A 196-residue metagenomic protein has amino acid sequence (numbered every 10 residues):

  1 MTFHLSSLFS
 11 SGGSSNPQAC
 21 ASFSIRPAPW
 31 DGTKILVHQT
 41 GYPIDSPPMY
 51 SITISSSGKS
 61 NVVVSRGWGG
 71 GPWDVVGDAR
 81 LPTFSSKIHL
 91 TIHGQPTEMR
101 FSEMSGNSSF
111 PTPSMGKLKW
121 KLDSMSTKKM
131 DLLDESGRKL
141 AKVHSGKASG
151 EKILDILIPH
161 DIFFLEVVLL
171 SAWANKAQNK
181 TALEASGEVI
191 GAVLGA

Functional and structural regions predicted by a protein language model:
M1-I44, P48-M49, N107, S114-A196: Low-complexity or membrane-interfacial segments used for flexible interactions
T33-T127: Acidic, polar low-complexity intrinsically disordered regions
